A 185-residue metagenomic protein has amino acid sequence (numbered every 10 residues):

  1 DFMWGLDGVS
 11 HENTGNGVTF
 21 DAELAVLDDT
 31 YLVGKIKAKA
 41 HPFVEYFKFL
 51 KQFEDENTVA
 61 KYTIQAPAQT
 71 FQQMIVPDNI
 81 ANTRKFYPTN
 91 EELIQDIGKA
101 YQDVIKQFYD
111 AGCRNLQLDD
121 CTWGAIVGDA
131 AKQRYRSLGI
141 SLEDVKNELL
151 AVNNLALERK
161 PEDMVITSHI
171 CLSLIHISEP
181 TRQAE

Functional and structural regions predicted by a protein language model:
D1: TRNA-binding/sensing appendages of the translation machinery
G8-A111, N115, T122-V145: Active-site-proximal, glycine-rich beta->alpha crossover segments in alpha/beta enzymes that shape flexible
F53, S141-D163: Alpha-helix-loop-beta-strand connector modules within alpha/beta enzyme cores
T58-V59, M164, E185: Secondary-structure boundary/capping signal
L118-D119, E162-S173: Aromatic-lined carbohydrate-recognition surfaces of secreted/lumenal glycan-active proteins
I175-E185: Single conserved hydrophobic/aromatic residue that forms the stacking wall/gate of nucleotide- or nucleobase-binding
